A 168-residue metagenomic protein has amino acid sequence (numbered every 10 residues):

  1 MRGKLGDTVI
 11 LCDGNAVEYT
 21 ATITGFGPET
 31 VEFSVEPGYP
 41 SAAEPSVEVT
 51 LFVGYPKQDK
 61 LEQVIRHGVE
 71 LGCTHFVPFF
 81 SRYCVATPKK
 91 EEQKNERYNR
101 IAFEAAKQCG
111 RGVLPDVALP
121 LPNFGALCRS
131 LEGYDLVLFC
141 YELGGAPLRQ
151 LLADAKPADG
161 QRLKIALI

Functional and structural regions predicted by a protein language model:
M1-P40: N-terminal positively charged helical leader segments and presequences
K4, R129-D135, A158-Q161: Flexible, charged surface loops at secondary-structure boundaries
V9, S34, A43-L51, K156-Q161: Mobile, glycine- and charge-enriched loop segments and immediately flanking short secondary-structure elements within
D13, F80, Y141-G144: Short secondary-structure boundary segments
V17, C84, G145: Surface-exposed, flexible loop/turn segments at secondary-structure boundaries
A21, Q63, P88, R149-Q150: Short glycine-/acidic-enriched loop or helix-start segments at secondary-structure transitions that form or flank
G38-F139: RNA substrate-binding interface of SAM-dependent RNA methyltransferases
V137-I168: Active-site/ligand-binding-proximal alpha/beta "capping" segment
